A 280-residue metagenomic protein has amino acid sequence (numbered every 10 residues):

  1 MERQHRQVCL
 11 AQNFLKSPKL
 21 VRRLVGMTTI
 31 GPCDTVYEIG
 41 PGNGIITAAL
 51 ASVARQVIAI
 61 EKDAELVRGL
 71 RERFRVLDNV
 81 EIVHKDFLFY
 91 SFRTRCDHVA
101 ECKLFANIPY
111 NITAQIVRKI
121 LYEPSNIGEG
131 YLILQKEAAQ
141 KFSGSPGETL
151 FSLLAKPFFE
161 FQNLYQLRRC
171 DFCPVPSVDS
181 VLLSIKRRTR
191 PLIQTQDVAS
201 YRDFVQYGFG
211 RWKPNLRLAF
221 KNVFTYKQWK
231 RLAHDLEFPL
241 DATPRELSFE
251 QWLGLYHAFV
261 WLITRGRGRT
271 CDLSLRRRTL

Functional and structural regions predicted by a protein language model:
M1-D203, Y207, F249, G254 (+1 more regions): Catalytic cores of RNA-modifying enzymes
R188, Q196-E237: Long, well-ordered amphipathic alpha-helical subdomains in the mid-to-C-terminal portions of large enzyme subunits
Y226-F259: RNA substrate-recognition surfaces in RNA-acting enzymes
